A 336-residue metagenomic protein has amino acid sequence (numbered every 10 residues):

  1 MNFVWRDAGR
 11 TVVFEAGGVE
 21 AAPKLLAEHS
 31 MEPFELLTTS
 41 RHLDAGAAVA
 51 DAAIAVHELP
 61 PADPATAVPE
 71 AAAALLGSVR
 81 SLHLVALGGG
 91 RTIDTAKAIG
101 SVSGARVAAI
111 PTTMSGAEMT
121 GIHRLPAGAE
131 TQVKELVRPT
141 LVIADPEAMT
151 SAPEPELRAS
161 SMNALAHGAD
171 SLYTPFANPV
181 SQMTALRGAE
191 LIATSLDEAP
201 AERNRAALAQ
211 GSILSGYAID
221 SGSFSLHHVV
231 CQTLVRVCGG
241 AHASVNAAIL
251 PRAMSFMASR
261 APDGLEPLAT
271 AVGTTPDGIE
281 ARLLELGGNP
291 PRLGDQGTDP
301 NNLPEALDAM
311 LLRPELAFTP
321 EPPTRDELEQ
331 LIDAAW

Functional and structural regions predicted by a protein language model:
M1-L82, L293: ATP/NTP phosphate-donor binding region
V19-A22, H42-G46, T66-V68, R91-A98 (+2 more regions): Short glycine/serine/threonine-rich phosphate/pyrophosphate-binding segments that cradle anionic phosphate groups
K24, S101-V180, G188, G264-P267: A glycine/threonine-rich phosphate-anchoring loop and its flanking beta-alpha core in nucleotide/phosphate-binding
D63, R91, T112-G116, A148 (+1 more regions): Acidic, glycine-rich active-site loops and adjacent beta-strand->loop/helix elements that engage anionic groups
L76-M114, V230: A short, small-residue-rich loop immediately preceding and capping a beta-strand
T174-A281: Active-site segments that bind and position negatively charged phosphate/pyrophosphate groups
L265, A271-W336: C-terminal charged capping/lid subdomain of soluble metabolic enzymes
